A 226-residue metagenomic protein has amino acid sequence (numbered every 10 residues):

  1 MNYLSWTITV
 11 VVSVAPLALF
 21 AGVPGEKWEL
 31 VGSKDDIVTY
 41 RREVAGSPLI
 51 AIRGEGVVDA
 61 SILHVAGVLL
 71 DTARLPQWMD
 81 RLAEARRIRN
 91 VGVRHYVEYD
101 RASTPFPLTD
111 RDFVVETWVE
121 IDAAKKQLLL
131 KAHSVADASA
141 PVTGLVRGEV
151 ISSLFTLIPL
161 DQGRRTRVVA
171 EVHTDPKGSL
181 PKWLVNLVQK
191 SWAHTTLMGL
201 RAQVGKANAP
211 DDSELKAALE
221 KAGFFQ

Functional and structural regions predicted by a protein language model:
M1-V10: Bacterial N-terminal signal peptides that target proteins for export
L19-Q226: Eukaryotic helix-grip
